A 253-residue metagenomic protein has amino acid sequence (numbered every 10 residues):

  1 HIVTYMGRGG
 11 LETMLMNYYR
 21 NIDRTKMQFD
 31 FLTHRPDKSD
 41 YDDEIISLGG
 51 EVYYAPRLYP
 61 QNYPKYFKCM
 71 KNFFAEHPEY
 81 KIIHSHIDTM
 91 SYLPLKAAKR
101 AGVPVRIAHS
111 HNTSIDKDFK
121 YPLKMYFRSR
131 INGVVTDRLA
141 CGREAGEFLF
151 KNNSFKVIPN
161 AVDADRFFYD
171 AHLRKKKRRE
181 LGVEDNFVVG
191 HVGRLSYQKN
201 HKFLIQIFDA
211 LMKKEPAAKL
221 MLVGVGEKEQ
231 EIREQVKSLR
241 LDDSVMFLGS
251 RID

Functional and structural regions predicted by a protein language model:
H1-G9, T13-K65, E227-E229: N-terminal strand-loop element at the rim of the active site of nucleotide-sugar-dependent glycosyltransferases
G9-N17, F187, H191-P216, L220 (+1 more regions): A conserved mid-protein helix/loop that constitutes part of the nucleotide-sugar donor-binding site
E44-E51, P56-I82, Y92-R100, P122-R130: An amphipathic, basic-hydrophobic alpha-helix
M70, F168-G182, K237: A short helix/loop element that forms part of the nucleotide-sugar donor recognition site in Leloir-type
S85-S91, S110: Short His-centered aromatic/hydrophobic patch
R100, I107-C141, E147-F150: A conserved, positively charged/aromatic
E144, A161: Carbohydrate-associated surface elements
K228-E231, D242-I252: Active-site donor-binding acidic/aromatic loop of nucleotide-activated sugar and phosphosugar transferases involved
